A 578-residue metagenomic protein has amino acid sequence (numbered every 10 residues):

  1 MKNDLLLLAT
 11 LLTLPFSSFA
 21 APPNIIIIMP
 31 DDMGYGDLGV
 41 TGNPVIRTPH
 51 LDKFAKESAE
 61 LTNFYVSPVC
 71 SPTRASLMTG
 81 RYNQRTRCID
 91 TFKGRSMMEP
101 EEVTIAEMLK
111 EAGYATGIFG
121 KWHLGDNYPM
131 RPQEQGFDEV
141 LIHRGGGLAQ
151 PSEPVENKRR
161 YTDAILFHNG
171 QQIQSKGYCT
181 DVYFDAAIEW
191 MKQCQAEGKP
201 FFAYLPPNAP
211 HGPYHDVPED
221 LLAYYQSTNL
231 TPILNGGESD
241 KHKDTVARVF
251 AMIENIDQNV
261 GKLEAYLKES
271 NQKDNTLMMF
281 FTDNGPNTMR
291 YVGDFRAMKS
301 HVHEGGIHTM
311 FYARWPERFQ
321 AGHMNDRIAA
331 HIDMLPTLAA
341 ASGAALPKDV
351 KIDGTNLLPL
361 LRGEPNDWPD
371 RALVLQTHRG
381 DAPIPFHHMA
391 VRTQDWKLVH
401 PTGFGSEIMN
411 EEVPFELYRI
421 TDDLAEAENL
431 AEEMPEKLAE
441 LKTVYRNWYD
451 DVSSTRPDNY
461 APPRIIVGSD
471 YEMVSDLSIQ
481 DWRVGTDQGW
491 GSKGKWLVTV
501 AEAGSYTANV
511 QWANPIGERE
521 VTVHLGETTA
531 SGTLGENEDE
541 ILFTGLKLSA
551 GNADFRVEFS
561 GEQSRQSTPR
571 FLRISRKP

Functional and structural regions predicted by a protein language model:
M1-L7: Bacterial N-terminal signal peptides that target proteins for export
K2, F19-E416, L424-D450, R456-P457 (+3 more regions): Formylglycine-dependent sulfatase
L11-L12: Short, linear, compositionally biased motifs with a strong N-terminal bias
A21-P23, P30, G34-Y35, E60 (+2 more regions): Long, internal low-complexity/basic segments
